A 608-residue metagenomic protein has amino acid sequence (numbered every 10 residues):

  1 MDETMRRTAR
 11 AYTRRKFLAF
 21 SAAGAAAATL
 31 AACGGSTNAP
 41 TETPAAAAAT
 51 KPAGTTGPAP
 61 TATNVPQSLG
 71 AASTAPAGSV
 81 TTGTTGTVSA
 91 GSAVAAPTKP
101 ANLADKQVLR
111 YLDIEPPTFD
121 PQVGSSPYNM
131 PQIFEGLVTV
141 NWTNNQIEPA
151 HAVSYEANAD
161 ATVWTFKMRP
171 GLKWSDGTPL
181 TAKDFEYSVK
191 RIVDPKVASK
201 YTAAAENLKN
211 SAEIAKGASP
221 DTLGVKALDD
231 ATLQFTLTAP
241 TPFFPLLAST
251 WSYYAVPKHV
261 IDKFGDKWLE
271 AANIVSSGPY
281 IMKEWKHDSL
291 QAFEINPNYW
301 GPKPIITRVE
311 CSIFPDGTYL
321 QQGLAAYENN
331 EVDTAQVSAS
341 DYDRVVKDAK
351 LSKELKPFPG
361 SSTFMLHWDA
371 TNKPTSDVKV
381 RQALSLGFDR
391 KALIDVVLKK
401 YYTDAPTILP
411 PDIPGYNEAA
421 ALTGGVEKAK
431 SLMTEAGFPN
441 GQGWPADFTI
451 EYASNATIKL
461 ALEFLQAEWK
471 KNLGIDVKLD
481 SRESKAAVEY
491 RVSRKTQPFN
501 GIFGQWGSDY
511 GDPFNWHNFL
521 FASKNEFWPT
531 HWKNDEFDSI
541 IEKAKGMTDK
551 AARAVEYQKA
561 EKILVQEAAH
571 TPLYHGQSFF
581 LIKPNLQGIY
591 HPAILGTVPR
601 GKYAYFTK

Functional and structural regions predicted by a protein language model:
M1-A32: N-terminal secretory signal peptides
A22-L30, K286, G387-G415, A456-A467 (+1 more regions): Detector for C-terminal structural segments
G35-T37, T63, Y111, H287 (+5 more regions): Ligand/substrate-recognition segments at binding pockets and active sites
A93, T375, T403-A436, S454-L460: Structural transition elements
R110-A159, K190, N273-S276: N-terminal lobe/hinge region of extracytoplasmic solute-binding protein
L112-P131, H151, T178, P240 (+3 more regions): A structural "hinge/loop" feature
N141-W142, Q146, S219-P220, A231 (+4 more regions): Gly/Pro-rich hinge or "lid" segments in bacterial periplasmic/extracellular proteins
W268-A271, P297-V345: Ligand-site clamp/hinge motif
